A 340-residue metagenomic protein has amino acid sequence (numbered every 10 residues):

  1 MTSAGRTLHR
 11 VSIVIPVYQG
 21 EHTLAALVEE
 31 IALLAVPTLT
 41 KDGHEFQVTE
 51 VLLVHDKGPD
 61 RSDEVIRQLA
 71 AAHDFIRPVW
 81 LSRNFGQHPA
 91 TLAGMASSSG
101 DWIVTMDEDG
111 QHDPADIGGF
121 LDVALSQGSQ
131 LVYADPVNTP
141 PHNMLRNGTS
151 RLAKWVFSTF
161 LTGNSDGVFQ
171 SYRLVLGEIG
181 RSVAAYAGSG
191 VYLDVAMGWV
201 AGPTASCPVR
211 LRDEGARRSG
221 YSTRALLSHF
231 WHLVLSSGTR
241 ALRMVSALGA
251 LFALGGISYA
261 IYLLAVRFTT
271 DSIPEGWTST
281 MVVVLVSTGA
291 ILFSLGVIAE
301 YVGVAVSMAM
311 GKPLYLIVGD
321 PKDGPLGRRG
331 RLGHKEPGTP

Functional and structural regions predicted by a protein language model:
M1-H142: Structured catalytic core of nucleotide-sugar glycosyltransferases
T2-L8, Y192-P340: Hydrophobic helical membrane-anchoring modules
Q19, R173-L176, G249, G289: Residue-level detector of functionally special positions within alpha-helical transmembrane segments of multi-pass
Q19-H22, Q111, A184, G188 (+2 more regions): Residues in soluble alpha-helical coiled-coils and helical-bundle/repeat scaffolds
I31, G94, E108-D109, V132 (+5 more regions): Generic structural signal for conserved hydrophobic packing positions in ordered secondary structure
Q68-A71, A96, D122-L125, S150 (+4 more regions): Solvent-exposed polar/charged
L81-R83, Q87-S97, W102, P114-V191 (+2 more regions): Acceptor/aglycone-binding surface of glycosyltransferases and processive sugar-polymer synthases
